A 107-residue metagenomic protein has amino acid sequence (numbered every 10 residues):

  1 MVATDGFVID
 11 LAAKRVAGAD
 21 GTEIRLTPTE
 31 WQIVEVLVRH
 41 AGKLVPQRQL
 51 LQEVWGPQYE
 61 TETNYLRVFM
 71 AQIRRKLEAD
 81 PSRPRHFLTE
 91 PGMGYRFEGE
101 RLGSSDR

Functional and structural regions predicted by a protein language model:
M1-A17, R75, M93, R101-R107: Short boundary/linker motifs that mark transitions into or out of structured domains
R15-A17, G21-T27, Q32-H86, P91-M93: Positively charged, aromatic-enriched patches within helix-turn-helix-type DNA-binding elements, predominantly
F97: HATPase_c (GHKL) ATP-binding subdomain of two-component histidine kinases
